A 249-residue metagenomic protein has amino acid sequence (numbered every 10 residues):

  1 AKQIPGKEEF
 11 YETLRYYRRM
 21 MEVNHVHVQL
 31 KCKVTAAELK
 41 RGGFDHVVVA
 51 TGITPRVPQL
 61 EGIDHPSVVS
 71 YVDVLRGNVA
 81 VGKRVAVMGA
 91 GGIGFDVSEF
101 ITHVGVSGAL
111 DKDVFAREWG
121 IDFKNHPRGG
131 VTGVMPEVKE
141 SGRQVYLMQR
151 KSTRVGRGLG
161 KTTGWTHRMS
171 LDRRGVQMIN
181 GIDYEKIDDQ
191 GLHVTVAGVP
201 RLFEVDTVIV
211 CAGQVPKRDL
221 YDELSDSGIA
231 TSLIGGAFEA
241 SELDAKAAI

Functional and structural regions predicted by a protein language model:
A1, Q29-G43, A50-S67, Y71-L159 (+1 more regions): Rossmann-like dinucleotide/flavin-binding elements
K2-F44, G156-I182: N-terminal Rossmann-like dinucleotide/flavin-binding domain of flavoprotein oxidoreductases that bind FAD/FMN
D183-I187: Short, exposed beta-strand/loop patches in secreted or surface proteins that constitute
D188-L192: Short, hydrophobic/aromatic-rich segments at coil-to-beta transitions
